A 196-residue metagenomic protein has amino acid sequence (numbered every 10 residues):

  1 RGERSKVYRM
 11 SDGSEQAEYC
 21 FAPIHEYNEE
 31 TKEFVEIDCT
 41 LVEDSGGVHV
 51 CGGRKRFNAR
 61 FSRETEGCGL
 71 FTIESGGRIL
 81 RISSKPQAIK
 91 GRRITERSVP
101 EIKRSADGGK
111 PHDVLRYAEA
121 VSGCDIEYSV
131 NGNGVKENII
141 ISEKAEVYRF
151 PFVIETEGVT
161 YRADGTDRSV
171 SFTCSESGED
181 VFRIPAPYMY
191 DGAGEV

Functional and structural regions predicted by a protein language model:
R1-V196: Residues that cap or anchor secondary-structure elements
